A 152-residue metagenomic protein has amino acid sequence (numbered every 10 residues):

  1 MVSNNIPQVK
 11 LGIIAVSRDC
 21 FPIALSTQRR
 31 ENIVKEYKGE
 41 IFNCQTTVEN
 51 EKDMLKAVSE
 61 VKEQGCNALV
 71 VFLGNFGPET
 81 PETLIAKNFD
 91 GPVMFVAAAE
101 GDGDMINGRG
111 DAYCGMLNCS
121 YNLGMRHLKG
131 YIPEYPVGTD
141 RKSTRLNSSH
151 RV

Functional and structural regions predicted by a protein language model:
V2-E51: N-terminal glycine-rich anion-binding loop in soluble enzyme alpha/beta folds
N4, K10, A68, G103-D104: Active-site beta->alpha loop and helix N-cap motifs at the rims of alpha/beta catalytic domains
I14-V16, V96, N147: Short hydrophobic segments within beta-strands
S17-I23, T27, V48-E51, F72-E82 (+3 more regions): Gly/Ser/Thr-rich loops at beta-strand to alpha-helix junctions that form or flank small-molecule/cofactor-binding
M54-C66, I85, S148: Short, well-structured alpha-helical segments in soluble
C66-N75, M94-V96: Periplasmic-binding protein-like
I85-D111, L117-I132: Short, acidic/small-residue loops that bind anionic groups at enzyme active sites
L146-V152: Single conserved hydrophobic/aromatic residue that forms the stacking wall/gate of nucleotide- or nucleobase-binding
